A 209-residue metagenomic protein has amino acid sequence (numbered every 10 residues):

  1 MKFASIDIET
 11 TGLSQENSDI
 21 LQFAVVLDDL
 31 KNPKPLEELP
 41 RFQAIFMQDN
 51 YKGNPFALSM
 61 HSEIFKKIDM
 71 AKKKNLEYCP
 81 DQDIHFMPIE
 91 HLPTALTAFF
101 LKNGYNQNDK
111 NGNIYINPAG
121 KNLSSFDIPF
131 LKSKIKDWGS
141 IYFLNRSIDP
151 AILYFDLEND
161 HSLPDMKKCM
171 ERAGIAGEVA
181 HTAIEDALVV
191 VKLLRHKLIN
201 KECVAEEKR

Functional and structural regions predicted by a protein language model:
K2-A4, T11-K121: Conserved non-catalytic scaffold segment of RNase H-like nuclease domains
D7-E9, D127, D149, D186: Acidic active-site catalytic centers that drive phospho-/nucleotidyl reactions and related ester hydrolyses
Q48-K73, P150-A187: Active-site-proximal helix-loop-helix substrate-binding element of RNase H-like nuclease domains
C79-D83, W138-Y142, G177: Short, polar/flexible loop-turn hinges at active-site or ligand-entry regions and domain interfaces
P88, L92-L96, D127-F130, R146-D149 (+1 more regions): Amphipathic alpha-helical interface surfaces
F100, G104-N111, F126-R146: Substrate-recognition/cap helix-loop segment adjacent to the acidic, metal-dependent catalytic center of Asp-based
N117-N122, P129, K134, D165-R209: Acidic, Mg2+-coordinating catalytic module of metal-dependent nucleases/exonucleases that use a two-metal-ion mechanism
L123-F126, L153: Short, solvent-exposed loop/turn segments at secondary-structure junctions
